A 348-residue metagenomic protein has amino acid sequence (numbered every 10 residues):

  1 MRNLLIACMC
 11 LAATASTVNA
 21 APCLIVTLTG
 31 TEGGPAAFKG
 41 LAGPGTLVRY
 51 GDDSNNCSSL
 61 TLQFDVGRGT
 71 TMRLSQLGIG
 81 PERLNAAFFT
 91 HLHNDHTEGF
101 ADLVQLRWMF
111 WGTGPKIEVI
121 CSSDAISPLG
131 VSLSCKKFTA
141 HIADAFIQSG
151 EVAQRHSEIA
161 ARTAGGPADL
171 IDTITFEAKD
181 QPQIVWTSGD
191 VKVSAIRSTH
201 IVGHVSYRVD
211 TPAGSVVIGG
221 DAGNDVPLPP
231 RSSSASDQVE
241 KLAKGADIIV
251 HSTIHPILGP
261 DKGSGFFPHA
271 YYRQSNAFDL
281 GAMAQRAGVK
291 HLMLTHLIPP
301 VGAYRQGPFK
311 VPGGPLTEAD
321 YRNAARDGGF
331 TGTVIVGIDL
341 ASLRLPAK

Functional and structural regions predicted by a protein language model:
M1-L4: Positively charged n-region of N-terminal signal peptides that target proteins for export
I6-T14: Bacterial N-terminal signal peptides
A7, S54, R83, G263-S264 (+1 more regions): General secondary-structure edge motif
A12-A13, S75, R231: Alpha-helical transmembrane segments and their juxtamembrane interfaces
S16-A20: Sec/Tat signal peptide C-region and signal peptidase I cleavage site
A21-V216, L228, G307, T317-A347: Binuclear metal-dependent hydrolase catalytic cores
A213-S215, G223-I338: Cap/insert and terminal regions of metallo-dependent hydrolase folds
G219: Conserved CoA-thioester-binding segment of acyl-CoA-metabolizing enzymes
